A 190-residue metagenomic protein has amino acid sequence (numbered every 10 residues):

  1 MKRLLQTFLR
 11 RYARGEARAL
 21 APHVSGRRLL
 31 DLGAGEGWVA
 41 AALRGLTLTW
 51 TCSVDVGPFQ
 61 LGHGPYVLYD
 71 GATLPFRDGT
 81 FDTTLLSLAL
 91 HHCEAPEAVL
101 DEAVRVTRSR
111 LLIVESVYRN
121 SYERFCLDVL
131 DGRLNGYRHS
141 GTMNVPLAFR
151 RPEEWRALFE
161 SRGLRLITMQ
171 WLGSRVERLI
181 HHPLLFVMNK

Functional and structural regions predicted by a protein language model:
M1-A17: Class I SAM-dependent methyltransferase Rossmann-like catalytic core, especially the SAM/SAH-binding loop
T7, V39-A41, V114-R178: C-terminal alpha-helical "lid/dimerization" subdomain adjacent to the S-adenosyl-L-methionine
R18-S25, L74-P75: Glycine-rich helix-loop-beta junction characteristic of Rossmann-like nucleotide cofactor-binding loops
L30, G35-T73: Class I SAM-dependent methyltransferase SAM/SAH-binding core
L85: A conserved beta-strand element that flanks and buttresses the S-adenosyl-L-methionine
L88-H92: Short catalytic micro-motifs in class I SAM-dependent methyltransferases
A98-L111: A short glycine-rich, Lys/Arg-flanked "PGG" loop and its adjoining helix->strand segment in the class I
V187-K190: C-terminal lobe and adjacent flexible extensions of AdoMet/dcAdoMet transferase-like proteins
